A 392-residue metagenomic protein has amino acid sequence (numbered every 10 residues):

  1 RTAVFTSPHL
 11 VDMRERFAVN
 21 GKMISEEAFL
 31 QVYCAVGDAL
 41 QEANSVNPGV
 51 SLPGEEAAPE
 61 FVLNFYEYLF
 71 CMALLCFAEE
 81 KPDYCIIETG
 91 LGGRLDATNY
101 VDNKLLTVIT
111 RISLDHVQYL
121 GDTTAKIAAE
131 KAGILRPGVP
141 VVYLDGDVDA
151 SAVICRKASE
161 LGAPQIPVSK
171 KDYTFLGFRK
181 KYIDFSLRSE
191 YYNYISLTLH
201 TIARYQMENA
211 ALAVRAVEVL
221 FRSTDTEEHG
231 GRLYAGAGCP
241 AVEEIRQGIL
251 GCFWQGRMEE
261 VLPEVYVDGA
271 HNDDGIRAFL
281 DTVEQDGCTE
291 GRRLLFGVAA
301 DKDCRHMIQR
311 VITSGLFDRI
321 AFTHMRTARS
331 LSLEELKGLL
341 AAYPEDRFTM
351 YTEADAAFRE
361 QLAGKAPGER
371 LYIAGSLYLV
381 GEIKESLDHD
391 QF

Functional and structural regions predicted by a protein language model:
A3-D102, Q118-L120, V148-D149: ATP-dependent carboxylate-amine ligase catalytic core
F5, L144-D145, K157-R179, L199-R204 (+6 more regions): Beta-strand->loop->alpha-helix junctions that form or flank phosphate-binding loops in nucleotide-handling enzymes
A43-A57, E80-T89, K104-L197, A210-E243: Acidic, Mg2+-coordinating active-site environments of NTP-dependent enzymes
F77-D83, D286-E290, Q361-E369: Glycine-rich phosphate-binding loop signature in dinucleotide/nucleotide-binding domains
Y84-T89, L95-V108, I112-V117, K126 (+1 more regions): Nucleotide phosphate-binding/pyrophosphate-handling subdomain across enzymes that bind or process nucleotide phosphates
D147-G162, I166, V265, I308-R370: C-terminal helical cap/extension that packs against the catalytic core of soluble nucleotide-cofactor enzymes
S376: Active-site-proximal loop/hinge segments that shape catalytic or ion-binding/gating pockets
